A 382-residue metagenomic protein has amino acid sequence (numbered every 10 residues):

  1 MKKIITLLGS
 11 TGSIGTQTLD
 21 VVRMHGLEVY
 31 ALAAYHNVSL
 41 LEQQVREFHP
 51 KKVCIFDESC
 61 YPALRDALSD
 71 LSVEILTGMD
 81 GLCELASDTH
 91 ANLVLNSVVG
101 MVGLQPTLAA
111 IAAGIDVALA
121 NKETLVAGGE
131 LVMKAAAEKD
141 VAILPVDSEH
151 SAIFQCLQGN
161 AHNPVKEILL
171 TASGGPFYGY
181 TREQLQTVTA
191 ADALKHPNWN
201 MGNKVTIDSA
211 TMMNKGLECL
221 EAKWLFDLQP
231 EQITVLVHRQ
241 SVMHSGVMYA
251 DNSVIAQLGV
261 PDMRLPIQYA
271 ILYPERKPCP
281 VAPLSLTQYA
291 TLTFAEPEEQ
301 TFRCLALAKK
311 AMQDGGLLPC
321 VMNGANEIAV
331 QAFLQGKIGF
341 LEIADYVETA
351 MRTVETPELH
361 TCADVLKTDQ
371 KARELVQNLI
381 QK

Functional and structural regions predicted by a protein language model:
M1-K382: Catalytic, metal-anchored helix/loop core of enzyme active sites in primary metabolism
